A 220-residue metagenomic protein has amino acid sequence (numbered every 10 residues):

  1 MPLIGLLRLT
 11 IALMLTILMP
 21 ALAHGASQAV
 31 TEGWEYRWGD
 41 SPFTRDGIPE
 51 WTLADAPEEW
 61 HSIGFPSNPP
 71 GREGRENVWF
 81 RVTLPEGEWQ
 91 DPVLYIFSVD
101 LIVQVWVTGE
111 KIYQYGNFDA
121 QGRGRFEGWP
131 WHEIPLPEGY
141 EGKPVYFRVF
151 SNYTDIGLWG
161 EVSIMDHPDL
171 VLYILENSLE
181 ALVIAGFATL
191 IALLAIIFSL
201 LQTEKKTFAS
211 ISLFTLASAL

Functional and structural regions predicted by a protein language model:
M1-G5: N-terminal secretory signal peptides that target proteins for export/translocation
R8-P20: Bacterial N-terminal signal peptides
H24-E88: Extended carbohydrate-recognition surfaces in non-catalytic/accessory domains of CAZymes and lectin-like proteins
F80-P92, I134-E141: Extracellular and analogous surface-interaction loops
L84-T108, V145-F147: Aromatic-lined ligand-binding clefts that engage carbohydrates, nucleic acids, or primary amines
V107-P144, V149-G160: Beta-strand-rich ligand-recognition modules
W159-E180: Short, aromatic-rich amphipathic segments at membrane interfaces that lie adjacent to a transmembrane helix or signal
V183-S199, A209-L220: Hydrophobic alpha-helical transmembrane segments of multi-pass membrane proteins
